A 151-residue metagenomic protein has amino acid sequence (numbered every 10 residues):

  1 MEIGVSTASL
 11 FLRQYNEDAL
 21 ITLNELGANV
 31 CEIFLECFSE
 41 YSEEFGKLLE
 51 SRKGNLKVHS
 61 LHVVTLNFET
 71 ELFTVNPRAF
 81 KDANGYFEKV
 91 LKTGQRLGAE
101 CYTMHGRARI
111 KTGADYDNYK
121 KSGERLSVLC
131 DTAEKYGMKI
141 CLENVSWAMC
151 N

Functional and structural regions predicted by a protein language model:
M1-A99, E134: N-terminal pre-domain/capping segments
E17, F73-N151: Active-site acidic/histidine proton-transfer and metal-coordination neighborhood in alpha/beta enzyme cores
